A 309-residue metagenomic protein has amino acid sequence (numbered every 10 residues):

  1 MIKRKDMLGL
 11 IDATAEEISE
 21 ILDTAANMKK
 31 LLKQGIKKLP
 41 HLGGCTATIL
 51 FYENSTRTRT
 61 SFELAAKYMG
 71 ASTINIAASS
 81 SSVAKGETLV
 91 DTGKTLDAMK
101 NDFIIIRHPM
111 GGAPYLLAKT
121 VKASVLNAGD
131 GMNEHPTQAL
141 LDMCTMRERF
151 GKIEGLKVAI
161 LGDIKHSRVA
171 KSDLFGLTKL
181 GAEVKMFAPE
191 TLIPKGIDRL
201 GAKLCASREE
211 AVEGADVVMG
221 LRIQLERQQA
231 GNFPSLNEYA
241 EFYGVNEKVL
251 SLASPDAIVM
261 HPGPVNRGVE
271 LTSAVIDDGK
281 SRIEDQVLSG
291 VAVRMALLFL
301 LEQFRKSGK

Functional and structural regions predicted by a protein language model:
M1-T60, L64: Positively charged, low-complexity intrinsically disordered leader regions
I36-C144, R267: Phosphate/diphosphate ligand-binding glycine-rich loop within oxidoreductases
L42-A47, E154-V158, D256: Phosphate-coordination loops involved in phosphoryl transfer and adenosine-cofactor binding
Y52-L64, R147-L221: Glycine-rich phosphate/diphosphate-binding loop of Rossmann-like nucleotide-binding domains
A123, G181-E183, L252-I258: A short helix->loop->beta-strand "cap" motif at the edges of active sites that frequently abuts
I197-A274: Rossmann-like adenosine-cofactor binding region
D256-A257, P262-K309: Adenosine-phosphate binding glycine-rich loop
